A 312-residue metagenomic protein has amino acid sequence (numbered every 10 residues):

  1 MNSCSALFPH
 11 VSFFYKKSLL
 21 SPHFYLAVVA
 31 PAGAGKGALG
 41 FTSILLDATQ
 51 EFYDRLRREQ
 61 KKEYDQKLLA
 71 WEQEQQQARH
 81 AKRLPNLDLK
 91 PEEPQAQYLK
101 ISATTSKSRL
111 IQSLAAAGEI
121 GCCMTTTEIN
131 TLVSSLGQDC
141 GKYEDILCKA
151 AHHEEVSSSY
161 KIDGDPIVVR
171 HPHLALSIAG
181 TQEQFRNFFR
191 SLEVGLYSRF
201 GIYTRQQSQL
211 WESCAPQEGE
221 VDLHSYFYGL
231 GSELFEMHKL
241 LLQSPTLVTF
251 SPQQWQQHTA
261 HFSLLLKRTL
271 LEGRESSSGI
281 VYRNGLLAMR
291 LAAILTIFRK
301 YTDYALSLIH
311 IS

Functional and structural regions predicted by a protein language model:
M1-L308, S312: Phosphate-handling catalytic cores of nucleic-acid transaction enzymes
